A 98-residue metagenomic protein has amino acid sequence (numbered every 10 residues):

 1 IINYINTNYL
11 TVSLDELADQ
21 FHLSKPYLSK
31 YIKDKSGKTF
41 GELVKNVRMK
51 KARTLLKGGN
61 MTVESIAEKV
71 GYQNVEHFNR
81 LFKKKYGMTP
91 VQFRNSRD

Functional and structural regions predicted by a protein language model:
I2-T7, D34-Q73, N95-D98: Terminal helix-turn-helix DNA-binding modules in bacterial transcription factors
T7-N8, M88: Generic structural signal for alpha-helix termini and adjacent loop/cap motifs
T11: Short glycine/proline-centered loop/turn elements that form peptide/ligand docking sites
D15-V47, A67-T89: Basic/polar phosphate-binding segments, predominantly the helix-turn-helix DNA-binding elements of transcriptional
